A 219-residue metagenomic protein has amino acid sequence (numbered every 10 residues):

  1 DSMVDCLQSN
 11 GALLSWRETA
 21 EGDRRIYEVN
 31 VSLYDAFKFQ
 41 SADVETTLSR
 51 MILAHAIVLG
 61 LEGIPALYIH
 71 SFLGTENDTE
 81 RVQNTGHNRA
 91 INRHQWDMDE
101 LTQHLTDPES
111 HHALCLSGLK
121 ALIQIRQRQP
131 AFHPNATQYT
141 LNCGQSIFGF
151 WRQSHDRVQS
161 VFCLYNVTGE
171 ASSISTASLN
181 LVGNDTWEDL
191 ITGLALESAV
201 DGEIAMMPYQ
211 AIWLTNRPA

Functional and structural regions predicted by a protein language model:
D1-F162, V167-S172: Loop/helix patches that line or flank the sugar-binding groove of alpha-linked glycan CAZymes
H55-G63, L194, S198-E203: Short acidic, Pro/Gly- and aromatic-enriched capping/linker segments at domain boundaries
F72, Y165-T168, A177, Y209 (+1 more regions): Short, loop-centered acidic/histidine patches that primarily coordinate divalent metals
L122, W187, Y209: A residue-level signal for conserved active-site and pocket-lining positions in enzyme catalytic cores
R126, I191, I212: Metal-dependent nuclease catalytic cores in nucleic-acid-processing enzymes, especially RNase H-like/related
A171-T192: Beta-strand-rich binding/interaction modules
S198-A219: C-terminal beta-strand-rich structural cap/linker in extracellular carbohydrate-active enzymes
